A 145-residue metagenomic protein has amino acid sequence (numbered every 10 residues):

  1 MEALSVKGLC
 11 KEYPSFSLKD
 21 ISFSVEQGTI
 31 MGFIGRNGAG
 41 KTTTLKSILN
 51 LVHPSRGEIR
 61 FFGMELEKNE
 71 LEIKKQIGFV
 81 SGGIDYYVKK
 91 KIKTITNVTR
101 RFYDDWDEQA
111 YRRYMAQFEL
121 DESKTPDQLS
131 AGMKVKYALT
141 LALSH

Functional and structural regions predicted by a protein language model:
V6-L9, F16-E26, F33, G57: Conserved beta-strand
E12-S15, F61, Y103: Conserved A-loop
M31-F33, L45: Short hydrophobic beta-strand immediately N-terminal to the Walker A/P-loop
R36-G40: Walker A (P-loop) phosphate-binding loop of ABC-type ATPase nucleotide-binding domains
L49: Helix-to-loop junction immediately C-terminal to a conserved catalytic motif
G57-K68, E72-I73: Conserved ABC transporter NBD signature motif
K75, S81-Y137: ABC-family P-loop ATPase nucleotide-binding domains
